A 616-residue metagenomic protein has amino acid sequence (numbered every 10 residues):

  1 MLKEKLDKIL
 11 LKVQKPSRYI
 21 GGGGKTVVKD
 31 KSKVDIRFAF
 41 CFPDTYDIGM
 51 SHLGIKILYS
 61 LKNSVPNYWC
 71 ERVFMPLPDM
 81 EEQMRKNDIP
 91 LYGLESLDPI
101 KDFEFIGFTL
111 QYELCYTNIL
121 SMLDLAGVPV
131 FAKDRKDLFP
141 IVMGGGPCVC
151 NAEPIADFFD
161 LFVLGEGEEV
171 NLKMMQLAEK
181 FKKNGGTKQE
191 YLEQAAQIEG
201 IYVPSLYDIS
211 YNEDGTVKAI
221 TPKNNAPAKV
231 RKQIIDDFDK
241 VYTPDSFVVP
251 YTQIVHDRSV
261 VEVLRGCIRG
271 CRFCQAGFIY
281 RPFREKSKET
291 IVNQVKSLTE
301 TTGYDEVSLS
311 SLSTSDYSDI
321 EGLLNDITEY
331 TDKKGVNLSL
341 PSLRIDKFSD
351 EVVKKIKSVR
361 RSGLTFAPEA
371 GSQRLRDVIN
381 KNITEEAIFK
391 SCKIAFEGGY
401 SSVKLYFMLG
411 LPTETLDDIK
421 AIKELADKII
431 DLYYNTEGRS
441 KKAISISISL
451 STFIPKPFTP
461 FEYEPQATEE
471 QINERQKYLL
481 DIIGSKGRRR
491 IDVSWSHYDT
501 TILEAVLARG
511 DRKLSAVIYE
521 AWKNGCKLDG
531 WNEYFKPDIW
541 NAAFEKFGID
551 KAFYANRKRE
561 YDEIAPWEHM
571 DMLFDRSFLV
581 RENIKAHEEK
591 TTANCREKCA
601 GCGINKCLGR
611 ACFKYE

Functional and structural regions predicted by a protein language model:
M1-V27, S32, F38-F40, S485-E616: Radical SAM enzyme core and accessory elements
I9-A39, Y46-D47, P204, S210 (+4 more regions): N-terminal [4Fe-4S]-dependent radical SAM core
F38-D44, K62, V248-Q275, T299 (+2 more regions): N-terminal pre-triad scaffold of radical SAM enzymes
F40-C41, L114, S297-K404, L409-S447 (+2 more regions): Conserved SAM/AdoMet-binding glycine-rich loop
H52, Q253-E289, G601-E616: Canonical Radical SAM [4Fe-4S] cluster-binding loop centered on the CxxxCxxC motif and its immediate flanking residues
P66-D79: A short beta-strand-loop structural module common to alpha/beta enzyme folds
P76-P222, P460-D511, Y519-N532: Glycine-rich beta-alpha loop elements in corrinoid/cobalamin-binding modules across cobalamin-dependent enzymes
Q194-S205, L312-Y317, P341-K347, G410 (+4 more regions): A glycine-rich phosphate-binding loop feature that marks nucleotide/adenosyl-phosphate handling sites
